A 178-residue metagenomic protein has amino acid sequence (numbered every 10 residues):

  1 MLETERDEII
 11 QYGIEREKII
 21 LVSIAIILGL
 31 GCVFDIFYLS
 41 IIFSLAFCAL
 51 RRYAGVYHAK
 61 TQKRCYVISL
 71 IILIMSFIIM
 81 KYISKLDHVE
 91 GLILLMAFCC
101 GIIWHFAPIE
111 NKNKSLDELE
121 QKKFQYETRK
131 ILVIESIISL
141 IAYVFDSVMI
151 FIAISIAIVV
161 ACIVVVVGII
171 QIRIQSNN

Functional and structural regions predicted by a protein language model:
M1-L39, A49: Hydrophobic transmembrane alpha-helices
I14-S23, C65-I71, Y126-S136: Short hydrophobic alpha-helical membrane-embedded segments
G31-L45, G91-F98: Structural signature of hydrophobic alpha-helical transmembrane segments
F47-A59, F106-S115, I169-I170: C-terminal ends of transmembrane helices
K60-I72, E90-M96, E118-Q125: Cytoplasmic-side transmembrane-helix entry/capping segments in multi-pass membrane proteins
S76-V89, L132-V148: Hydrophobic alpha-helical transmembrane segments in multi-pass integral membrane proteins
I109-I134: Membrane-helix boundary/juxtamembrane motif in polytopic membrane proteins
F151-V166: Small-residue-rich transmembrane alpha-helices that serve as helix-helix interface/gating elements in multipass
